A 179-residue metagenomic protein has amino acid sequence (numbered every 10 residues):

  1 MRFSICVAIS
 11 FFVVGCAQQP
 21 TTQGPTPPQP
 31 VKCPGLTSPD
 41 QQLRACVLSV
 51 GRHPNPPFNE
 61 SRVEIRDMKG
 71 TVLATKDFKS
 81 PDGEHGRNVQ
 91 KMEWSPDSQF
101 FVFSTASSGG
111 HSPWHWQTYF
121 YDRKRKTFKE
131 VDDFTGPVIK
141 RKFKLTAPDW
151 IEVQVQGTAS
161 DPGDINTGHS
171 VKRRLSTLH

Functional and structural regions predicted by a protein language model:
S4-G15: Bacterial N-terminal signal peptides
A17-T37, V50-H53, Y121-H179: Acidic, small-residue rich beta-repeat scaffolds with periodic aromatic anchors
P39-D40, P96-D97: Residue-level detector of Asp-centered blade-edge/turn motifs that repeat once per structural unit in beta-propeller
P54-N59, G110-H115, G163-T167: Short, solvent-exposed loop/turn segments at conserved positions within beta-propeller repeat blades
L73-G83, T127-D132: A short beta-strand motif characteristic of beta-propeller blades
P81-N88, P137-R141: Short glycine-/Asp-/Thr-/Trp-enriched loop segments that recur within the blades of beta-propeller repeat domains
